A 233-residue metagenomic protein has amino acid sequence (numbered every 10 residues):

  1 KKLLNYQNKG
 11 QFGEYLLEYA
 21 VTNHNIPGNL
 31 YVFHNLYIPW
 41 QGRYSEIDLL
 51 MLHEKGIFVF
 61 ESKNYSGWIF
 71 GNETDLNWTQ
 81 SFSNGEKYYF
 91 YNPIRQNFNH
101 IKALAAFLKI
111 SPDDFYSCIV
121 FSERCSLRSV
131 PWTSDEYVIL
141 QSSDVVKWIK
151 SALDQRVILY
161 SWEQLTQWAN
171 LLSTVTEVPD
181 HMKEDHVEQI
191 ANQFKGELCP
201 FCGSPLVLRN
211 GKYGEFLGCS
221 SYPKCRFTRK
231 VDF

Functional and structural regions predicted by a protein language model:
K1-S45, N84-F233: Surface-exposed interaction regions that form or flank ligand-binding interfaces
P39, F70-G71, T79, R128: Generic, ordered loop/turn and secondary-structure boundary motif
E46-L52: Catalytic metal-binding acidic patch
L49, F60, C219: GIY-YIG nuclease signature motif recognition
L52-N77: Active-site beta-strand-loop-beta-strand hairpin of nuclease catalytic cores that positions key catalytic residues
L76-G85: Short glycine/proline- and charge-enriched loop/turn segments that cap or connect secondary-structure elements
